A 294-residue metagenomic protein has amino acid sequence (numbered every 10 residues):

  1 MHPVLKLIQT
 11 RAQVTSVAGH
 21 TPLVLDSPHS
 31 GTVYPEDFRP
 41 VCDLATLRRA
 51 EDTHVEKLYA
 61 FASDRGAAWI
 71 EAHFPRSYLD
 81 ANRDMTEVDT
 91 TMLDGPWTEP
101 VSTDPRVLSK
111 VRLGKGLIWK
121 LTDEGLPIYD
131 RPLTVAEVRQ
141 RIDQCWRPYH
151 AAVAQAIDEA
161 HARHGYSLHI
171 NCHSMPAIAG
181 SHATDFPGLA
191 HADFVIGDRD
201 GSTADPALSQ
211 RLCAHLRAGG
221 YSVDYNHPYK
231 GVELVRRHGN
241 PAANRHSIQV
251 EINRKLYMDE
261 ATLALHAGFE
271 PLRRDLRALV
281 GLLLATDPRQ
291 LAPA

Functional and structural regions predicted by a protein language model:
M1-H169, S174-H246, I252-A294: N-terminal catalytic or cofactor-binding beta/alpha core of small enzyme domains
